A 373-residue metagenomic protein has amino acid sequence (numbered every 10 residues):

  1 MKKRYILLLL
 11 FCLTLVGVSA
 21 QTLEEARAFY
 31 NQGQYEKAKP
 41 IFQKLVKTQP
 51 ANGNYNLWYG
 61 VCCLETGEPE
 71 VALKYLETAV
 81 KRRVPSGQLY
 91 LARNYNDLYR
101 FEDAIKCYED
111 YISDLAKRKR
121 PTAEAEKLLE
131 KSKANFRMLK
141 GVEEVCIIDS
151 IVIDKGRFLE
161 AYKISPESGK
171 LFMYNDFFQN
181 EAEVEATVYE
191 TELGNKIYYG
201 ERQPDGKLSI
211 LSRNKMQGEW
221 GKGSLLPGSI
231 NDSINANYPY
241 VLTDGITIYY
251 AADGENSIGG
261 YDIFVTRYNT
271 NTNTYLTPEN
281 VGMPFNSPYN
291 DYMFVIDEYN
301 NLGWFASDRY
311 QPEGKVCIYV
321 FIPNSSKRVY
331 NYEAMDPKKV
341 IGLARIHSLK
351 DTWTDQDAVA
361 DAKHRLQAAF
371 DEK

Functional and structural regions predicted by a protein language model:
Q21-A51, W58: Alpha-helical segment of the N-proximal tetratricopeptide repeat
P50, R82-V84, A116: Short coil turns that delineate tetratricopeptide repeat
E65, Y90, D97, F101 (+1 more regions): Short, conserved micro-motifs composed of acidic
